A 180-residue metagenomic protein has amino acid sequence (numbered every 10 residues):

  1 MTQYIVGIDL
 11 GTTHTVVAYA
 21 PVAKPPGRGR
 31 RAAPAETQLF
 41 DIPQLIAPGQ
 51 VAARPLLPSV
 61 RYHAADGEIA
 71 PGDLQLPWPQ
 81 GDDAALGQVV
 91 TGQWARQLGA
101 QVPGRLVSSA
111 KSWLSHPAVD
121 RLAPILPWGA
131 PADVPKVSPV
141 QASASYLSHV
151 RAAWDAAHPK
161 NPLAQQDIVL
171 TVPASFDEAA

Functional and structural regions predicted by a protein language model:
T2-R28, A110: Gly/Thr-rich phosphate-binding beta-strand-loop-beta motif of the actin/hexokinase/Hsp70
A32-A180: Phosphate-binding loop and its immediate beta->loop->alpha context in nucleotide/phosphate-handling enzymes
